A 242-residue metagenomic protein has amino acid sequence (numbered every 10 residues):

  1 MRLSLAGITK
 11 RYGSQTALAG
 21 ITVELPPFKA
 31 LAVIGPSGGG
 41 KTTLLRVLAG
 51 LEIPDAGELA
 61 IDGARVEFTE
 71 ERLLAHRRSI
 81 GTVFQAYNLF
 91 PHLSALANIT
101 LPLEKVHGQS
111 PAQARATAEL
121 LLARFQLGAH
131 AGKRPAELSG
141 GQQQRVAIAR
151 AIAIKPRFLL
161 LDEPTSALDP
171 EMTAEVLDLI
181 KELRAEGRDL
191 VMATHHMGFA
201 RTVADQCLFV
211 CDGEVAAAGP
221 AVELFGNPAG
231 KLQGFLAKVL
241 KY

Functional and structural regions predicted by a protein language model:
R2-L3, K10-A204, F209-D212, A216: ABC family nucleotide-binding domain
D212, V222-Y242: C-terminal boundary and immediately downstream tail of ABC-type ATPase nucleotide-binding domains
